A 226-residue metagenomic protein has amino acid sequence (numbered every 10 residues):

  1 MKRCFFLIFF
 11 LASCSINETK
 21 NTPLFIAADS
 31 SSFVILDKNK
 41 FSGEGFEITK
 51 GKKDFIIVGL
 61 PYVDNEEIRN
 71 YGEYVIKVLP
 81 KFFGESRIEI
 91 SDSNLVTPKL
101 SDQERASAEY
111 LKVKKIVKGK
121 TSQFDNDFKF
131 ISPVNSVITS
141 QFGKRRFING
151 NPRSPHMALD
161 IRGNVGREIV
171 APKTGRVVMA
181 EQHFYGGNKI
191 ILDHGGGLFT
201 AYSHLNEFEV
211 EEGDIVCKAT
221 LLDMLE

Functional and structural regions predicted by a protein language model:
C4-A12: Sec-dependent N-terminal signal peptides
C14-E89: Cationic-aromatic interfacial patches
F25-A27, E168-A171, E209, I215: Residue-level "contact hotspot" at macromolecular interaction interfaces
L79-G186: Surface-exposed, glycine-biased beta-strand/turn segments
T139, R176-V178, N206, D223-E226: Conserved positions in beta-strands of structured domains
P172-N206: Zn2+-dependent peptidoglycan hydrolase active-site motif and core
K189-I190, V216-E226: Short hydrophobic beta/alpha edge segments that flank linear recognition/processing sites
L198-L221: Short histidine-centered loop motifs in beta-beta connectors
